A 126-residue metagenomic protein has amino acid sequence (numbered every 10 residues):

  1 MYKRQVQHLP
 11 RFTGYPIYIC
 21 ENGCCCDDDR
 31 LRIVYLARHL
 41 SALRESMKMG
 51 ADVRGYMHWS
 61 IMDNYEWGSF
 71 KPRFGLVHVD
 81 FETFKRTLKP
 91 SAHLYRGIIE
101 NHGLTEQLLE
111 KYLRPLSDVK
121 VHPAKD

Functional and structural regions predicted by a protein language model:
M1-Y2: Short, small-residue-biased leader/transition segments that mark boundaries at the very start of proteins
Q5, N22, D27, I61 (+1 more regions): Cell-envelope and extracellular/periplasmic
L9-P10: Acidic (Asp/Glu)-rich catalytic clusters
T13-L36, F74-G75: Active-site clefts of carbohydrate-active enzymes
Y35-R38, S46, D52-R54, W59-D126: Aromatic-rich peripheral "rim/lid" segments of glycoside hydrolase catalytic domains that contact and position glycan
